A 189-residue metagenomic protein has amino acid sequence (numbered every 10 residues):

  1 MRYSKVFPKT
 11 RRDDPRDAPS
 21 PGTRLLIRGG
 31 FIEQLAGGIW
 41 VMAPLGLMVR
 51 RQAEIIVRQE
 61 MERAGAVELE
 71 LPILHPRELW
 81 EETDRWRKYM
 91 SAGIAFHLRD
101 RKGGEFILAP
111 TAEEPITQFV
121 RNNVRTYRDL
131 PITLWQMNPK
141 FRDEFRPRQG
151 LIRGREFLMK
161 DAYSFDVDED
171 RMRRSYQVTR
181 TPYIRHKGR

Functional and structural regions predicted by a protein language model:
M1-R189: TRNA-recognition modules of translation machinery and tRNA-sensing kinases, especially anticodon-binding
